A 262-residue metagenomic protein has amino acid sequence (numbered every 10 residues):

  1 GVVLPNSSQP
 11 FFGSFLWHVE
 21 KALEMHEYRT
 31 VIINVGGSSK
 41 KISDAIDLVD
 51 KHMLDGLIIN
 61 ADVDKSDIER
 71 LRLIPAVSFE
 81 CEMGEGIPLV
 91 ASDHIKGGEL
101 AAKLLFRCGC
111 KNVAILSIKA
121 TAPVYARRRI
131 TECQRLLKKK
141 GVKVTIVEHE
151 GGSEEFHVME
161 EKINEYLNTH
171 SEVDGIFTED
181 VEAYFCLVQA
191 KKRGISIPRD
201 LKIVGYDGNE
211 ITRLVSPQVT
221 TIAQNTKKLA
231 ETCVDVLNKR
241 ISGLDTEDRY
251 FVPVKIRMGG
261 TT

Functional and structural regions predicted by a protein language model:
G1-K103, R107, N168, E172: Alpha-helical recognition/docking segments in bacterial nutrient-uptake and carbohydrate-utilization systems
G1-S8, N112-A120: Short beta-strand segments enriched in small/hydrophobic residues
V3, I33, F79, I115-L116 (+3 more regions): Short hydrophobic segments within beta-strands
P10-M25, G97-L100, V124-V144, F185 (+2 more regions): Short, solvent-exposed amphipathic alpha-helices that sit in or adjacent to ligand/effector-binding or catalytic
G13-F15, D44, R127-R128, E161 (+1 more regions): Generic recognition of short, well-ordered alpha-helical segments
G56, A61-D64, A114, R127-E210 (+2 more regions): Hydrophobic alpha-helical
V90-I115, F156-N164, A223-S242: Hydrophobic alpha-helical segments within soluble ligand-binding/sensing domains
R135-K140, T145-V147, N225-T262: Hinge/cleft segment of the Venus flytrap/periplasmic-binding protein
